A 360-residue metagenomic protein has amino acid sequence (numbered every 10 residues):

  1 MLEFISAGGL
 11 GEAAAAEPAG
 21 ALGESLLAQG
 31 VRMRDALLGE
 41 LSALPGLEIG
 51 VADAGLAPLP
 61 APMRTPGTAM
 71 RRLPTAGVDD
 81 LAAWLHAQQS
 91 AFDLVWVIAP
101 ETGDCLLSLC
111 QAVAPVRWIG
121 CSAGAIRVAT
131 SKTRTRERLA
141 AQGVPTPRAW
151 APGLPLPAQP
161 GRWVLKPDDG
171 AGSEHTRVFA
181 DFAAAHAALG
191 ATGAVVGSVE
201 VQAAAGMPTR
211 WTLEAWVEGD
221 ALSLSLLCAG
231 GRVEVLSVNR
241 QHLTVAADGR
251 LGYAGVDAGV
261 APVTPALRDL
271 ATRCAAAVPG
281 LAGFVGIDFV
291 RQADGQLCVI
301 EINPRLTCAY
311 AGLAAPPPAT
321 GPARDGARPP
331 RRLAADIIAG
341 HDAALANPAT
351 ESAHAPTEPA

Functional and structural regions predicted by a protein language model:
M1-S25: Nucleotide-activated donor-dependent transferases that construct or modify glycoconjugates
E17-E40: Short catalytic helix/loop segments, enriched in acidic residues and glycine and frequently bearing histidine
E40, E48-G153: Conserved N-proximal alpha/beta basic substrate-recognition cap immediately N-terminal to, or forming the N-lobe
L94, E200-Q202, T320-A360: Peripheral (often C-terminal) accessory segments that flank ATP-dependent C-N-forming ligase machineries
A123-G219, A229-V233, D257-R273: Active-site nucleotide/adenylate-binding loops and adjacent lid/helix of ATP-dependent enzymes
A215-P279, R291, N303-D342: ATP-dependent carboxylate/phosphate-activation module, predominantly the ATP-grasp catalytic core and closely related
L281-D294: A short glycine-rich, hydrophobically flanked beta-strand micro-motif that places a catalytic Asp/Glu for divalent metal
